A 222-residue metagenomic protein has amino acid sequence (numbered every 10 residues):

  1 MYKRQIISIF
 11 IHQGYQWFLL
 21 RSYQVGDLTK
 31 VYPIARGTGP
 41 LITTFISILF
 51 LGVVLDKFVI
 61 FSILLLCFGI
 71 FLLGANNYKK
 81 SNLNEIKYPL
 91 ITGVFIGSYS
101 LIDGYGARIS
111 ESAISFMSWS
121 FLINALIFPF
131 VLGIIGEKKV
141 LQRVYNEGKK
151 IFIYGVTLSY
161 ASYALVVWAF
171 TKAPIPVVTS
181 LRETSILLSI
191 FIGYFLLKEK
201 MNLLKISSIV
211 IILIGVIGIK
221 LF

Functional and structural regions predicted by a protein language model:
K3-G26, A75-L90, F121-G155, Y160-K172 (+1 more regions): Membrane-interface interhelical linkers
K3-H12, L51-C67, S112-L126, F170-S185: Structural signature of hydrophobic alpha-helical transmembrane segments
L19-A35, R108-S115, A164-T184: Structural motif at transmembrane-helix junctions in multi-pass transporters
Y23, F50-L51, A107-R108, F170 (+2 more regions): Helix-capping/transition residues at the boundaries of transmembrane alpha-helices and the short helical linkers
I34-I46, Y88-L101, K150-Y163, V210-F222: Small-residue-rich segments of transmembrane alpha-helices in multi-pass membrane proteins, especially helix faces
I34-L49, L64-L65, I123-I127, S162-L165 (+3 more regions): Alpha-helical transmembrane segments of compact multi-pass small-molecule transporters, enriched in specific families
T44-I48, L55-A75, L204-L221: Hydrophobic transmembrane alpha-helices of multi-pass small-molecule transport proteins
S81-I114, L126: Glycine-/small-residue-enriched transmembrane alpha-helix faces in small-molecule transporters and effluxers
